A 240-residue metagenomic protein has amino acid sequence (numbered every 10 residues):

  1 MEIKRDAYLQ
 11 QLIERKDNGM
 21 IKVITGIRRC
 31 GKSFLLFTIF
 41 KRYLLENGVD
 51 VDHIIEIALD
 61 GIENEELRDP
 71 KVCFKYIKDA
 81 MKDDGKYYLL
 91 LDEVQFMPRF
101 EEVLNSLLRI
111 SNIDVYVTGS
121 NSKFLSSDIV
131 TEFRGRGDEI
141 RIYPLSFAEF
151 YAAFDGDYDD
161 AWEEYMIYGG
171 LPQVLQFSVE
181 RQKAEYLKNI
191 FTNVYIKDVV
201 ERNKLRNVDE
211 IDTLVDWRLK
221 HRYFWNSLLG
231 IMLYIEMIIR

Functional and structural regions predicted by a protein language model:
E2, F147-R240: Interdomain hinge/linker elements that couple catalytic modules in large macromolecular machines
E2-G19: Pre-Walker A adenine-sensing motif
I24: Hydrophobic anchor at the beta1->P-loop junction of P-loop NTPases
I27: P-loop (Walker A) phosphate-binding loop of NTP-binding proteins
K32-S33: Conserved lysine of the Walker
I55-G85: Short glycine-rich substrate-engagement loop in P-loop NTPases that contacts/grips substrate
D114-S120, R141, F150: Structural recognition of the conserved hydrophobic beta-strand(s) that form the central parallel beta-sheet of P-loop
K123-E139, A153-D155: Short regulatory helix/loop adjacent to the ATP-binding pocket of P-loop NTPases
